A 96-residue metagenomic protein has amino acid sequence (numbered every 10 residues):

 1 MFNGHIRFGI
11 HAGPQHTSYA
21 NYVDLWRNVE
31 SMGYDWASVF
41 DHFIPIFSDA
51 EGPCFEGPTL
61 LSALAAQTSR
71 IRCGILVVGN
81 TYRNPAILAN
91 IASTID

Functional and structural regions predicted by a protein language model:
M1-Q67: N-terminal beta1-alpha1-beta2 module of alpha/beta enzyme domains
P14, V77-N80: Structured beta->alpha junctions
T17-D24, T81-T94: Glycine-rich anion/phosphate-binding loops
F47-A50, G74, T81: Residues at structural and domain junctions
A65-S69, S93-D96: Generic short alpha-helical segment signal, independent of protein family or function, capturing local helix propensity
T68-L76: Conserved catalytic cysteine-centered active-site region of acyl-thioester-dependent Claisen-condensing enzymes
